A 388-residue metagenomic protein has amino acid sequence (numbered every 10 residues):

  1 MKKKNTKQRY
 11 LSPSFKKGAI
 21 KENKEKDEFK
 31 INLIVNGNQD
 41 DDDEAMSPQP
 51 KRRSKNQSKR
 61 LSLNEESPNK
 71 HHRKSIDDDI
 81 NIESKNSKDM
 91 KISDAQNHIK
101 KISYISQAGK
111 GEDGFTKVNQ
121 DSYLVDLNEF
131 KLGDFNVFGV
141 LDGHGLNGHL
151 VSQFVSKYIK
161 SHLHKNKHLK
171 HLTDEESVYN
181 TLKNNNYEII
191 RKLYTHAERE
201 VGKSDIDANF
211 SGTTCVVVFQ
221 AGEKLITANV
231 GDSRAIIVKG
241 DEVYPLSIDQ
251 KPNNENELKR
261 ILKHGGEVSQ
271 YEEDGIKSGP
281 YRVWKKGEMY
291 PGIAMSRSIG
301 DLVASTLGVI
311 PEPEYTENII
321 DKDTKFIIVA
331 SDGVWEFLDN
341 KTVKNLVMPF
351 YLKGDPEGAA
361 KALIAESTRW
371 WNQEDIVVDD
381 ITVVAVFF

Functional and structural regions predicted by a protein language model:
R9-G18, D27-D43, P48, K59-F388: PP2C/PPM-type serine/threonine phosphatase catalytic core, specifically the conserved beta-strand-loop-alpha-helix
